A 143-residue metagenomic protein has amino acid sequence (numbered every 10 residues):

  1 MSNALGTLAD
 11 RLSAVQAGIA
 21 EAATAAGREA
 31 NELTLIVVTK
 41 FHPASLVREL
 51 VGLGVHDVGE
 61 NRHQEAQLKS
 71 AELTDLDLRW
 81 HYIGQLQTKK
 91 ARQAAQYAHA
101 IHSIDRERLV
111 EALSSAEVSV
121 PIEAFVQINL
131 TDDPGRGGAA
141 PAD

Functional and structural regions predicted by a protein language model:
M1-D143: Conserved alpha/beta-domain cores
